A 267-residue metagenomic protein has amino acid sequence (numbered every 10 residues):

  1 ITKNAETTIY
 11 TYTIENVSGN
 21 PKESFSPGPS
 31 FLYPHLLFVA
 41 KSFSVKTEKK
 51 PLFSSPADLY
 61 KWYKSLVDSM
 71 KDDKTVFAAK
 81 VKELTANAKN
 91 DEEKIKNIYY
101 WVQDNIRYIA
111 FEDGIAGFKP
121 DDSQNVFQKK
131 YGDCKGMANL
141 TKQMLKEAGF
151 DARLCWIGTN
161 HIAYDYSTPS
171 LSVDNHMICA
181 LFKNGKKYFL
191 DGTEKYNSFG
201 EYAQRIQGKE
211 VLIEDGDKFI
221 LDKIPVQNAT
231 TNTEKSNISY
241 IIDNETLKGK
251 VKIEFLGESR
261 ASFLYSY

Functional and structural regions predicted by a protein language model:
I1-E6, G158-A163, I224-V226, S266-Y267: Solvent-exposed beta-strand/loop surfaces of large extracellular or lumenal domains
I1-F111, I242-E245, G249-S266: Secretory-pathway-linked proteins and extracytosolic
T7, D174-H176, K235: Extracytoplasmic
Y12, V211-Y240: Conserved catalytic alpha/beta cores of large enzymes that bind or transform nucleotide phosphates and polynucleotides
N20-P21, N105-I109, K119-P120, T159-D165 (+3 more regions): Flexible loop/turn segments at secondary-structure boundaries
K74-A79, R107-K130, N160, L171: Short, conserved helix/loop micro-motifs enriched in His/Cys and acidic residues
E92-Y108, D121-G132, G136-D151: Active-site-proximal cofactor/substrate-binding loop regions of enzyme domains
G136-P225: Hydrophobic/aromatic-rich core segments of domains that either
